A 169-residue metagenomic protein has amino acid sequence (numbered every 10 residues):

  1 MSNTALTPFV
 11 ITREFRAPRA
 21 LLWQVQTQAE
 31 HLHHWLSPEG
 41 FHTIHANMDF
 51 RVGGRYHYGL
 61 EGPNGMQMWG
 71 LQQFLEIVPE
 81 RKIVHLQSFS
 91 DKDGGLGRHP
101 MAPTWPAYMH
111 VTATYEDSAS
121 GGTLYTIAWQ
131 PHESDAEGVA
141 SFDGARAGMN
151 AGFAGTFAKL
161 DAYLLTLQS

Functional and structural regions predicted by a protein language model:
M1-T43: Hydrophobic ligand-binding cavity/cleft-lining segments
V10, E30-Q73, Q168: Short beta-edge strand/loop motif at the mouth of beta-sheet-based domains
L21-V25, G94, K159: Glycine-rich, low-complexity intrinsically disordered segments
L22, L32, Y56, F74 (+4 more regions): Hydrophobic pocket/interface hotspot
A46-F50, H57, N64-S120, A162: Hydrophobic-ligand binding "helix-grip"
L60, Q87, I127-W129: Residue-level recognition of conserved beta-strand positions in structured domain cores
G95-A151: Beta-strand/loop substructures that line and gate deep hydrophobic ligand-binding cavities in soluble
A162-S169: Generic C-terminal helix-cap and adjacent flexible tail
